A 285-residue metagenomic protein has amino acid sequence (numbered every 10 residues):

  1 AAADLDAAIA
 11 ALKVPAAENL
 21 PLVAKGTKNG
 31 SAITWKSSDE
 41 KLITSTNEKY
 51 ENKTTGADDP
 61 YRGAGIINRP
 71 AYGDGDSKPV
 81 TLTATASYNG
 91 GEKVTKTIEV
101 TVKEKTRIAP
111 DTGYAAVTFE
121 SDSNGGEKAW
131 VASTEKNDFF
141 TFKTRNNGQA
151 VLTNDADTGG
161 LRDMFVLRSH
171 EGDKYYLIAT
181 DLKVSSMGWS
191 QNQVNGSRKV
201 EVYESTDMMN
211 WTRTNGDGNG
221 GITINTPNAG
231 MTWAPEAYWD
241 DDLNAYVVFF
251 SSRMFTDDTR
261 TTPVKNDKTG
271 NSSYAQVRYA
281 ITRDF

Functional and structural regions predicted by a protein language model:
A1-R107: Beta-rich interaction/scaffold domains
N19, W233-A234: Short structured motifs
K103-T232, Y238-F285: Beta-rich carbohydrate-recognition and catalytic domains
